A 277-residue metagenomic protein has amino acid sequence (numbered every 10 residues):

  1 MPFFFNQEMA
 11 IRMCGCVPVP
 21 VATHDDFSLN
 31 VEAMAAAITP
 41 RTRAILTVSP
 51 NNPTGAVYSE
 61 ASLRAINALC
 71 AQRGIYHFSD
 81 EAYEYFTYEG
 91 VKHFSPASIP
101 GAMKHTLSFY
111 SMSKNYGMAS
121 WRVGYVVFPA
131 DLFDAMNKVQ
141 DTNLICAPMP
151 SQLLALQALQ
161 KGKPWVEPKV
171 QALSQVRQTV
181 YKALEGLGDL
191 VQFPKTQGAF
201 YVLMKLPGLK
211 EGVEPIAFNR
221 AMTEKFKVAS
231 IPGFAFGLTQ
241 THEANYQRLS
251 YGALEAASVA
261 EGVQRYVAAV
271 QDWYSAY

Functional and structural regions predicted by a protein language model:
M1-C16: Substrate-binding/gating loop at the entrance of the active-site cleft, primarily in PLP-dependent aminotransferase-like
C14, Q72-R73, F226: Helix C-cap/helix->beta junction micro-motif
V19, D25-V91: Active-site phosphate-binding strand-loop segment of PLP-dependent enzymes
I99, K104-S174, Q178-G186, V270 (+1 more regions): Conserved core segment of the aminotransferase class I/II
L156, Q171-Y181, F193-L206, N245: Conserved glycine-rich beta-strand-loop-beta hairpin in the small C-terminal domain of fold type I
K210-F218, A256-E261: Short, conserved charged micro-motifs
E224-S230, F236-Y277: PLP-dependent enzyme catalytic core of the Aspartate aminotransferase-like
